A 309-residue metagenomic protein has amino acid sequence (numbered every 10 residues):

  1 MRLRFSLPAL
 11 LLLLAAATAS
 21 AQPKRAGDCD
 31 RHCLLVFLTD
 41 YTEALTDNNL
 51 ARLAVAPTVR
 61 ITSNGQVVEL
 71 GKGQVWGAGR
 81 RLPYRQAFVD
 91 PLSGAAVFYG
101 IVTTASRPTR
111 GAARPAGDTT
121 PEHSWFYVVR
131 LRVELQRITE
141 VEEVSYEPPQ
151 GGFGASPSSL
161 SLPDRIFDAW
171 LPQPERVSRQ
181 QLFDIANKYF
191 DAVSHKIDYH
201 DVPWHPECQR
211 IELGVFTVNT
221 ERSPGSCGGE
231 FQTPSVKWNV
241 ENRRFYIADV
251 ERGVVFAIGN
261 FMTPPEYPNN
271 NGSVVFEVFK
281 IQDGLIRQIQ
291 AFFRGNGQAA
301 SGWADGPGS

Functional and structural regions predicted by a protein language model:
M1, S20-A21: General helical secondary-structure elements
M1-P8: Bacterial N-terminal signal peptides that target proteins for export
P8-A16: Bacterial N-terminal signal peptides
A21-S309: C-terminal and inter-domain tail/linker signature
